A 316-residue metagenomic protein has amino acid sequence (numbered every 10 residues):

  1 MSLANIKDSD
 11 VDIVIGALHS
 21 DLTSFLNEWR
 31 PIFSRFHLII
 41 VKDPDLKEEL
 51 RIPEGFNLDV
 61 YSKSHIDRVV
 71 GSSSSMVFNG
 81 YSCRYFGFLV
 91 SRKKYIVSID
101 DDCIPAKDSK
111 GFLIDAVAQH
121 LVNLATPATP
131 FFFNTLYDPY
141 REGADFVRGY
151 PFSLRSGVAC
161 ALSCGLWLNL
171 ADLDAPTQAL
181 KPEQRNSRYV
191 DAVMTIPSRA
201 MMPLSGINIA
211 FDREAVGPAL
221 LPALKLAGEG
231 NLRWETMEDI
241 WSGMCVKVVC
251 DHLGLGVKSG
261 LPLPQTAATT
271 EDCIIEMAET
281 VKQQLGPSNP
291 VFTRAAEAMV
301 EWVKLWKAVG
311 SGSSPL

Functional and structural regions predicted by a protein language model:
M1-V41: N-proximal low-complexity "stem/linker" segments adjacent to membrane-targeting elements
L46-K94, D108-Q119: Active-site-proximal specificity loops/subdomain of glycosyltransferases
I66-G71, A106-A227: Conserved catalytic core of nucleotide-sugar-dependent glycosyltransferases
V77-Y85, D101-C103, L204, T236-M244: Conserved glycosyltransferase catalytic-site signature
A210, T236-M237, G256-G260, Q265-A267: Conserved active-site beta-strand element of glycosyltransferases/polysaccharide synthases
N231-L253: A short, conserved alpha-helix in the catalytic core of glycosyltransferases
S259, L263, A268-L316: Long, compositionally biased intrinsically disordered regions
